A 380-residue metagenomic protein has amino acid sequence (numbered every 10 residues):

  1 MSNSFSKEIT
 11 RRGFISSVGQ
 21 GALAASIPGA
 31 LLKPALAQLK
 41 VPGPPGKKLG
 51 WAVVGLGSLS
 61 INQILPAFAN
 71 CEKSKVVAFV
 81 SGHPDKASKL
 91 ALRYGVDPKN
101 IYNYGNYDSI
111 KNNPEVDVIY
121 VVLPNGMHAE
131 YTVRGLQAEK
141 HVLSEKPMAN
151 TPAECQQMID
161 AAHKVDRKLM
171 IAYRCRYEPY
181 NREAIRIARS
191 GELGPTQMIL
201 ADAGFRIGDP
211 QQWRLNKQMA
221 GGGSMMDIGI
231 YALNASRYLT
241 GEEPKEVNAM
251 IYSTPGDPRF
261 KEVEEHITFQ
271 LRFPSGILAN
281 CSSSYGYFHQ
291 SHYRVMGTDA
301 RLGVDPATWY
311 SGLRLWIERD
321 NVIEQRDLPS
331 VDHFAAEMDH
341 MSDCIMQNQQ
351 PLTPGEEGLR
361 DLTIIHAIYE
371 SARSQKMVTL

Functional and structural regions predicted by a protein language model:
S2-L23: N-terminal secretory signal peptides and thylakoid transit peptides that target proteins across membranes
S17-G21, V322-L380: C-terminal helical cap and adjacent loop that interface with cofactors, partners, or active-site loops
G21-G95: N-terminal Rossmann-like dinucleotide-binding module
G29-A30, R167, G194-M198, E370-L380: C-terminal capping/lid region of NAD(P)-dependent oxidoreductase domains
L36-V41, N234-S311, A335-Q349: Contiguous beta-strand/loop segments that form the cofactor/metal-binding neighborhood of enzyme cores
K47, L59-S60, C175-F260, Q375: Predominantly a Rossmann-like dinucleotide-binding segment in NAD(P)-dependent oxidoreductases
K99-A161: Beta-loop-alpha module in the N-terminal Rossmann-like domain of NAD(P)-dependent dehydrogenases, especially those
Q157-C175, Q197: Rossmann-fold dehydrogenase core element
